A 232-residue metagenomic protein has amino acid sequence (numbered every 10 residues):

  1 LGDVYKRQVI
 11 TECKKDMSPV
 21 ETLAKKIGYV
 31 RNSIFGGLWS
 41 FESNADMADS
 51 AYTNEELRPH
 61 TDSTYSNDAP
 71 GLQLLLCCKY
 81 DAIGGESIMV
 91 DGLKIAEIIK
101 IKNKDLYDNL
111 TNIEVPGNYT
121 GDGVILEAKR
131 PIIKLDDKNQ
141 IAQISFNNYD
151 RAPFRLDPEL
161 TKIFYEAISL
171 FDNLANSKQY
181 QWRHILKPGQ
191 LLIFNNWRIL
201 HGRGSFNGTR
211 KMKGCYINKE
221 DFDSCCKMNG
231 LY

Functional and structural regions predicted by a protein language model:
D3, R7, E12-I193, W197-Y232: Active-site environment of non-heme Fe oxygenases that use a 2-His-1-carboxylate facial triad
